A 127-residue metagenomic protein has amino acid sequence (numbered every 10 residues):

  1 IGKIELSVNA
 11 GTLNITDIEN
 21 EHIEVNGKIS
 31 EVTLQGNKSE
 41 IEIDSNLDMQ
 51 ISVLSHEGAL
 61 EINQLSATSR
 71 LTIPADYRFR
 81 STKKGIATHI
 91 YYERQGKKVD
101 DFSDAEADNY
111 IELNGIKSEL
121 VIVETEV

Functional and structural regions predicted by a protein language model:
I1-V8, T12-V127: Short, surface-exposed interaction patches in beta-rich subdomains that mediate adhesion/assembly near membranes
